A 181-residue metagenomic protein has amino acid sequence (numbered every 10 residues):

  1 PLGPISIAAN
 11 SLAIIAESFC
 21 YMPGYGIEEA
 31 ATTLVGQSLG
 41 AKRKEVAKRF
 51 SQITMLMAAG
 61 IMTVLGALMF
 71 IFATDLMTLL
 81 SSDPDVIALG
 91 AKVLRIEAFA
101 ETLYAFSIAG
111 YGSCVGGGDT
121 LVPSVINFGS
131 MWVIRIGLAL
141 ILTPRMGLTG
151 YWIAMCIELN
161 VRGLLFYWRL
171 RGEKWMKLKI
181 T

Functional and structural regions predicted by a protein language model:
P1, Q37, K92, G112-G116 (+2 more regions): Short basic/hydrophobic patches in alpha-helices and adjacent helix-turn junctions that form amphipathic surface motifs
P1-S18, P84-A91, D119, I153: Interfacial/gating helices of multi-pass transporter permease domains
L2-G3, A31, F72-L76, L138: Hydrophobic/aromatic end-of-helix segments at the C-terminal termini of transmembrane alpha-helices
A9-A73, Y104-N127: Small-residue-rich hydrophobic transmembrane alpha-helices
I15-A16, R95, F128-G137: Small-residue-enriched core segments of transmembrane alpha-helices in multipass membrane transport and channel
V35-A100, L142-T181: Short alpha-helical transmembrane segments in multi-pass integral membrane proteins
I108, V133-L142: Transmembrane alpha-helical segments of integral membrane proteins
T120-L121, F128, I141, K177: N-terminal membrane-sensor/transducer module of prokaryotic signaling receptors
